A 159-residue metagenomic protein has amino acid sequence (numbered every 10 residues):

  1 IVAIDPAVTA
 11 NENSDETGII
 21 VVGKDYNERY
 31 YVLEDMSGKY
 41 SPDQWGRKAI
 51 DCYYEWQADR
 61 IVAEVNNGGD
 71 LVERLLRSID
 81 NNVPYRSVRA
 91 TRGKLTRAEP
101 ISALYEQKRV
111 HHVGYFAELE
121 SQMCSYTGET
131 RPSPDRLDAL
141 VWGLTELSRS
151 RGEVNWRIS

Functional and structural regions predicted by a protein language model:
I1-V88, V110-S159: RNase H-like, metal-dependent nuclease domains and their acidic two-metal-ion catalytic environment used
N82-L104: Conserved beta-strand -> loop -> alpha-helix junction used to position metal-binding or nucleic-acid-contacting
